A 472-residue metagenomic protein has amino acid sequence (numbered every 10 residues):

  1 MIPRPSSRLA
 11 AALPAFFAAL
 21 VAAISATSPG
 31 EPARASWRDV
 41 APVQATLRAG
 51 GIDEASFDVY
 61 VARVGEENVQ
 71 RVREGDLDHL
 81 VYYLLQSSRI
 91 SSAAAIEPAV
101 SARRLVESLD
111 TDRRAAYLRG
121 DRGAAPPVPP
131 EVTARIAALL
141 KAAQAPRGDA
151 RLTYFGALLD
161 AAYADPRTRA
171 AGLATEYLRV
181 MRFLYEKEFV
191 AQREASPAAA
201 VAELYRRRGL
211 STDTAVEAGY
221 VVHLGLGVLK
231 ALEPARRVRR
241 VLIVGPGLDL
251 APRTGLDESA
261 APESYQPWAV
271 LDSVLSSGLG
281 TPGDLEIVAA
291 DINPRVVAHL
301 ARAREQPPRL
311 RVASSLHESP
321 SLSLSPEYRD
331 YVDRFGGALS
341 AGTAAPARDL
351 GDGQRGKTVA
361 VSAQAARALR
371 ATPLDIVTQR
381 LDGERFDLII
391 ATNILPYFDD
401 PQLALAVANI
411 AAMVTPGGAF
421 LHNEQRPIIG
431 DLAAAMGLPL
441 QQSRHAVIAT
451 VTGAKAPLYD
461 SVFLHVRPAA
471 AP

Functional and structural regions predicted by a protein language model:
A12-S25: Bacterial N-terminal signal peptides
D39, V43-A55, V59-A195, G247-R370 (+1 more regions): Class I S-adenosyl-L-methionine-dependent methyltransferase module
V180-V238, L256-A260: Class I SAM-dependent methyltransferase Rossmann-like catalytic core, especially the SAM/SAH-binding loop
R311-L316, P320, V332, D431-H465: Conserved Class I S-adenosyl-L-methionine
V377-I389: A short acidic, Gly/Pro-enriched loop at the edge of an enzyme's catalytic core that lines a small-molecule cofactor
D387-P401: A short SAM/SAH-binding and catalytic strip from SAM-dependent methyltransferases
A404-P416: A short glycine-rich, Lys/Arg-flanked "PGG" loop and its adjoining helix->strand segment in the class I
P416-Q425: Conserved beta-strand signature within the Rossmann-like core of class I S-adenosyl-L-methionine
